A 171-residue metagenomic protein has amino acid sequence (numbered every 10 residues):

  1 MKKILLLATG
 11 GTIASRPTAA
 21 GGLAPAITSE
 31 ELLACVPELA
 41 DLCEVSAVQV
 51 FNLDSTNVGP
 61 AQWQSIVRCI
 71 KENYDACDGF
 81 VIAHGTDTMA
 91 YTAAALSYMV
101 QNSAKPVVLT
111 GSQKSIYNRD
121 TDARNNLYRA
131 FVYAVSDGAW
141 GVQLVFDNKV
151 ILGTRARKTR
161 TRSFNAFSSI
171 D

Functional and structural regions predicted by a protein language model:
M1-D171: Active-site histidine-anchored catalytic micro-motif
